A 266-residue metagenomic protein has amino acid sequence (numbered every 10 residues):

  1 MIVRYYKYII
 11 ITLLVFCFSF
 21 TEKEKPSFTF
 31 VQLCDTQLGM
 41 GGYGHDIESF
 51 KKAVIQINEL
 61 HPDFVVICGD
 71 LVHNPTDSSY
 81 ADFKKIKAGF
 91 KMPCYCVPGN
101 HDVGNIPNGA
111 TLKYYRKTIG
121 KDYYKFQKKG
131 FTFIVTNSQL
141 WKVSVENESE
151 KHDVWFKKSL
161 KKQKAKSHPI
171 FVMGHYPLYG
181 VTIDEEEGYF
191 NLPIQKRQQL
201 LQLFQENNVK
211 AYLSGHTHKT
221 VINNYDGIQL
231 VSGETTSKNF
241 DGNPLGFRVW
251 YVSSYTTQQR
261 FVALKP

Functional and structural regions predicted by a protein language model:
M1-K25: Bacterial Sec-dependent N-terminal signal peptides
F18-A81: N-terminal active-site segment of His-dependent metallophosphoesterases
F30, V65, F133, I170-F171: Hydrophobic beta-strand anchors of alpha/beta hydrolase catalytic cores
D35, G69-D70, G99-N100, T136 (+2 more regions): Active-site glycine-centered loops adjacent to acidic/histidine catalytic or metal-binding residues that shape
T36-G39, Q139-V143, Y179: A short, flexible beta-alpha/helix-coil linker loop
D77-P169, E187-F190, I194-E206, A211 (+1 more regions): Extended active-site neighborhood of metal-dependent phosphoesterases/phosphodiesterases
Q163-T182: Short acidic, glycine-rich surface-loop motifs adjacent to enzyme active sites
R260-P266: Short, solvent-exposed aromatic-acidic interface loops
